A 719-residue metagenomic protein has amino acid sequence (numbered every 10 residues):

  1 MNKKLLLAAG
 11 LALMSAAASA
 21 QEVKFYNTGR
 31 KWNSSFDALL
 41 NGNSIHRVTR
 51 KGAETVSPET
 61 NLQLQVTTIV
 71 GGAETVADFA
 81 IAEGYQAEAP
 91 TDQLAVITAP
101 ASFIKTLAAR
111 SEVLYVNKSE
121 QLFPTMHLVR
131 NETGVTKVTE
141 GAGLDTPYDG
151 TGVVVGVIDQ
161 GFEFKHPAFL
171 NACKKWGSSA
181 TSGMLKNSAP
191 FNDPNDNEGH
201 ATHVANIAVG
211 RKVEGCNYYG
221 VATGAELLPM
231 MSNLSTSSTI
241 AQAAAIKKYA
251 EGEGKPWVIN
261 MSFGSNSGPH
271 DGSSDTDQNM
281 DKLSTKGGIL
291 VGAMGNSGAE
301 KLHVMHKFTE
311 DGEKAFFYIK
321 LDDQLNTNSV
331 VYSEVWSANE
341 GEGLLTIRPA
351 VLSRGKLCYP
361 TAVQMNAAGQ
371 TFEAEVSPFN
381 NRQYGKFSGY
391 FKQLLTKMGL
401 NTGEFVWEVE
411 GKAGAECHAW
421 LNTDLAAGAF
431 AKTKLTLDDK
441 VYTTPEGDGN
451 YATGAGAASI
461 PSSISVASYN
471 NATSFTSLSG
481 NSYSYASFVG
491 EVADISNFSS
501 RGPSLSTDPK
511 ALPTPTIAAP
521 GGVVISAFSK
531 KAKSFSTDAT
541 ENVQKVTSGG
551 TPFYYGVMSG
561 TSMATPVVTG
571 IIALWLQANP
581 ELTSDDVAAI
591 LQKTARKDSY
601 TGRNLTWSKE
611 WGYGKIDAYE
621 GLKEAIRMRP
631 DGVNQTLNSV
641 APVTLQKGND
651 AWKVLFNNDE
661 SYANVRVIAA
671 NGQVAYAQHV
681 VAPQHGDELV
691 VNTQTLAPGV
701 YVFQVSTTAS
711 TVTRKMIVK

Functional and structural regions predicted by a protein language model:
L5-A12, A18-D145, G152-V155: Autoinhibitory N-terminal propeptides
A20, V654, A677, P698-K719: C-terminal tail/sorting-segment detector
A53-T55, G252-S265, P269, L283 (+4 more regions): C-terminal subdomain of the subtilisin-like protease fold in secreted/lumenal serine endopeptidases
A142-T239, G254-W257, G272, T285-I289 (+8 more regions): Subtilisin-like serine protease catalytic core
T146-D149, Q160-T202, N206, E253 (+2 more regions): Active-site core segment of subtilase-fold serine proteases
K174, S182-K186, L352-S353, T371 (+4 more regions): Catalytic-core environment of secreted peptidases
A205-A208, L228-S235, K247-K255, Y332-A350 (+2 more regions): Hydrolase catalytic cores
D650, V674-T695, A709-V712: Glycine-centered tight-turn motifs at strand-turn-strand junctions
